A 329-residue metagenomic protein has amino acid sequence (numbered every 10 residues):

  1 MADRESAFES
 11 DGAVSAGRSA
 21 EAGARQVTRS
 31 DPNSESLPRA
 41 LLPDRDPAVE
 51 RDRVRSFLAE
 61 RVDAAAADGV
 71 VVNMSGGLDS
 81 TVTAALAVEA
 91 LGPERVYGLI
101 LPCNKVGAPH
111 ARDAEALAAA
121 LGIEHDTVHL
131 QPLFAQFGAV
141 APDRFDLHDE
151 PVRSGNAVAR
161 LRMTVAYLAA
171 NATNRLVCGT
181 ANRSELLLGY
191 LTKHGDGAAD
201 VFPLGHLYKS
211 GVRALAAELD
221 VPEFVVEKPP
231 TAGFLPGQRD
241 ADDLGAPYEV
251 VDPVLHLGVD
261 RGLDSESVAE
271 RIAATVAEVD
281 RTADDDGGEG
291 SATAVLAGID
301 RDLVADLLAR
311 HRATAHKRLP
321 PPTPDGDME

Functional and structural regions predicted by a protein language model:
A2-G69, D126, L147-R160, T164-L176 (+1 more regions): ATP/NTP-dependent adenylation/nucleotidyl-transfer catalytic domains that generate, transfer, or process NMP-activated
A65-M74, L78-A116: ATP-dependent adenylation/pyrophosphate-handling site
L78-D79, P102, Q131-L133, G179-E185: Short glycine-enriched loops at secondary-structure junctions
S80-T83, R160-M163, L186-L187: Short glycine/serine/threonine-rich phosphate/pyrophosphate-binding segments that cradle anionic phosphate groups
T83, H110, F137, L187-Y190: Short glycine-/acidic-enriched loop or helix-start segments at secondary-structure transitions that form or flank
A85-L91, A120, L168-T173: Alpha-helix C-terminal capping segments
L86-A87, P93-Y97, P132-R144, L161 (+1 more regions): ATP-dependent adenylate-handling active sites, centered on carboxylate activation for C-N bond formation
L117-D149, E227: A conserved beta-strand->alpha-helix junction
